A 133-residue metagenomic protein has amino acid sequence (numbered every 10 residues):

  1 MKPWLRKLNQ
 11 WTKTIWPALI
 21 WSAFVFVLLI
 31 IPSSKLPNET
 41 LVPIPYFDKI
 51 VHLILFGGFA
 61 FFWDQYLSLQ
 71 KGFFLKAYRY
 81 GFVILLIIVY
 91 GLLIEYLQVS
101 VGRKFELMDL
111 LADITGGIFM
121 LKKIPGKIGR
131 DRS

Functional and structural regions predicted by a protein language model:
M1-N9, F73-K76, D131-S133: Membrane-interfacial, low-structure loops and terminal tails that flank and connect transmembrane helices in multi-pass
M1-Y66, V83: "…centered on the first transmembrane helix and the immediately adjacent amphipathic helix/loop
K13, L75-G81, E106-L107: Membrane-helix interface segments
I20-L29, R79-V99, I114: Small-polar-interrupted transmembrane alpha-helices in polytopic inner-membrane proteins
I31-P32, G102, I128: Short helix-capping/hinge motifs at transmembrane helix termini and TM-loop junctions
K35-E39, L69-Y78: Short helix-coil transition/hinge motifs at the ends and kinks of transmembrane helices, capturing the brief
P37-E39, P45, G91-T115: Interfacial helix-loop-helix junctions of multi-pass membrane proteins
I54-Q70, G117-I128: Membrane-interfacial alpha-helical segments at the cytosolic side of multi-pass membrane proteins
